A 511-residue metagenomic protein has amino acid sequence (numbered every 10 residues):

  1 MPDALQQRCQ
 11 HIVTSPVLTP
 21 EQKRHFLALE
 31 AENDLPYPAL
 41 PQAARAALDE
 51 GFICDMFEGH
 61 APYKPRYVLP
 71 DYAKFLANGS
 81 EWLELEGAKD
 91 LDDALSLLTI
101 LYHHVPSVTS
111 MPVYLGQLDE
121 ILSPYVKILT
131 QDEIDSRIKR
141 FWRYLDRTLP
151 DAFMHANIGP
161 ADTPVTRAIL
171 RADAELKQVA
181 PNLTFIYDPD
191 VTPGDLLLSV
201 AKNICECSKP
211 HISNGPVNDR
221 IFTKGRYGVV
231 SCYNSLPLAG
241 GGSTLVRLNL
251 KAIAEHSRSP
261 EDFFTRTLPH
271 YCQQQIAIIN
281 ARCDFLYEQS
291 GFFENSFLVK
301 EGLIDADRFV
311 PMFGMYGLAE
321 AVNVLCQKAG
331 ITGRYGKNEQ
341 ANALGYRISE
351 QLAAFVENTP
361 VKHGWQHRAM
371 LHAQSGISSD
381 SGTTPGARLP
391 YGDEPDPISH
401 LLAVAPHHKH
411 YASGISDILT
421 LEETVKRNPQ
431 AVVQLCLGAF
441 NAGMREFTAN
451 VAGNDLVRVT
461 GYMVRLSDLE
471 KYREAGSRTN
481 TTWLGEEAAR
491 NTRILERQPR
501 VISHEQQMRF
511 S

Functional and structural regions predicted by a protein language model:
P2-D307, K328, R334-N338, E357-F510: Conserved catalytic cores of very large enzyme subunits
V113, D305-A321: Conserved phosphate/anionic-ligand binding catalytic regions in large, soluble enzymes, centered on
L268-C272, G314-G317, V322, C326: A conserved active-site cap/scaffold subdomain adjacent to cofactor or substrate pockets
T332-F355: Short secondary-structure subsegments characteristic of cysteine-rich extracellular domains
